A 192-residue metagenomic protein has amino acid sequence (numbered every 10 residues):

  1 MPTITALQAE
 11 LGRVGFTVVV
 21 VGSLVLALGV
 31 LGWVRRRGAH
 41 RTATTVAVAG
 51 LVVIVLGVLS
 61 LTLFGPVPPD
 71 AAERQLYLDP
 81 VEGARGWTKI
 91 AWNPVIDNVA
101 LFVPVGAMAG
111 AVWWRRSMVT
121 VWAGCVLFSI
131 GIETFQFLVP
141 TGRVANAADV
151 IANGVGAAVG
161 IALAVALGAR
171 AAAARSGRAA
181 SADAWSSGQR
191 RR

Functional and structural regions predicted by a protein language model:
M1-T141, A162-R192: Bulky hydrophobic segments
R143-A152: Non-cytosolic membrane-interface motifs at loop->transmembrane helix junctions
